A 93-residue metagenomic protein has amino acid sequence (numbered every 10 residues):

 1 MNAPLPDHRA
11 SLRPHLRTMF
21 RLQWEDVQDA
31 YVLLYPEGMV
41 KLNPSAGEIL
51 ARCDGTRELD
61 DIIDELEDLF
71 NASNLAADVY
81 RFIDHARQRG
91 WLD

Functional and structural regions predicted by a protein language model:
M1-A51: Acidic, low-complexity/disordered tracts enriched in E/D and polar residues
G38-D93: Long, charge-rich, low-complexity alpha-helical segments
